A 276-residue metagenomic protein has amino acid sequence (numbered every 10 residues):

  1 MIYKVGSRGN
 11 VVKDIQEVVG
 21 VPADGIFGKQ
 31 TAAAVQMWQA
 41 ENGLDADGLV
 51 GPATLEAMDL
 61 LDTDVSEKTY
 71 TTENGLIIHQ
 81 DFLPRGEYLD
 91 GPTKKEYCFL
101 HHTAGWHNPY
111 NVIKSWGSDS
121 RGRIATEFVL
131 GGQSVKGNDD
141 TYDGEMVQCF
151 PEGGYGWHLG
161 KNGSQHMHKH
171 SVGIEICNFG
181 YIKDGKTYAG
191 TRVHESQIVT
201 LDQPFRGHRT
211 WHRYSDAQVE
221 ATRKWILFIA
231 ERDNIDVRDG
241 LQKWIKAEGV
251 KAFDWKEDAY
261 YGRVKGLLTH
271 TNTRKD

Functional and structural regions predicted by a protein language model:
M1, A57-E67: Intrinsically disordered, low-complexity Ser/Thr-rich linker and spacer segments in cell-wall-related proteins
M1-I26: Acidic, Ser/Thr/Pro/Gly-enriched interdomain connector segments
A23, A46, R232-K256: Surface-exposed patches in mature extracellular/periplasmic domains of secreted proteins
A32, L55, E248-G249: Short, well-ordered surface patches within globular domains
V35-W38: Conserved hydrophobic/aromatic packing and binding residues within compact polymer-binding modules
Y70-V237: Active-site-adjacent loop/helix surface patches within enzyme catalytic domains that shape the substrate-binding cleft
N162, H166, R213, A221-K224 (+1 more regions): Catalytic cores and adjacent binding grooves of peptidoglycan-active enzymes
